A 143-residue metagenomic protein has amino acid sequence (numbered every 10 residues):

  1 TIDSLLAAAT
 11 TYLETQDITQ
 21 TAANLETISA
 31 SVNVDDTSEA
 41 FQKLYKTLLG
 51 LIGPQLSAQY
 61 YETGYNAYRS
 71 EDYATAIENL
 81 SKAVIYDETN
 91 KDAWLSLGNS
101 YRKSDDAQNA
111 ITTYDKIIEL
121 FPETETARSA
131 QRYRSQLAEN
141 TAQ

Functional and structural regions predicted by a protein language model:
I2-A9, G50-Y68, L95: Alpha-helical tetratricopeptide repeat
S4, S38-F41, A93, A127: TPR alpha-solenoid repeat register
E14, L51-P54, R69-S70, K103 (+2 more regions): Register position in tetratricopeptide repeats
A30, K82-I85, E119-P122: Conserved structural position within tetratricopeptide repeats
E62, S96, S129-Y133: Canonical tetratricopeptide repeat
